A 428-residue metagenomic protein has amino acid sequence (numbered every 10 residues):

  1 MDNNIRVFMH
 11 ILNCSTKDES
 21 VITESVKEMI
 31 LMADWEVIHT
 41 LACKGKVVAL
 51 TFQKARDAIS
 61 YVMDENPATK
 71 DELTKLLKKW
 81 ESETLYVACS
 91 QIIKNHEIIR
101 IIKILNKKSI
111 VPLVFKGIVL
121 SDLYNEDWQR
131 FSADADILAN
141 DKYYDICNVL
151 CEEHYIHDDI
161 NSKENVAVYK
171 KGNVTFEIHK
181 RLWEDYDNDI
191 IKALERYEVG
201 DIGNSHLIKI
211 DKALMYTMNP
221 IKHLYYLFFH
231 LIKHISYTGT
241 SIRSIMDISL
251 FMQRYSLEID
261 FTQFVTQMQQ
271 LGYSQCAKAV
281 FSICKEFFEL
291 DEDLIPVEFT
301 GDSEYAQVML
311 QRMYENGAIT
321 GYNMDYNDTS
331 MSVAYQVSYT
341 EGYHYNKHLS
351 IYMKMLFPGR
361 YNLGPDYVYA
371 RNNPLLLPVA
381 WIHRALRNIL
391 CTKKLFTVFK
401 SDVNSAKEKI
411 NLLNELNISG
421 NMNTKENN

Functional and structural regions predicted by a protein language model:
M1-A133, L138-N428: Conserved NTP-donor binding/palm subdomain of two-metal-ion nucleotidyltransferases/polymerases, i.e., the charged
